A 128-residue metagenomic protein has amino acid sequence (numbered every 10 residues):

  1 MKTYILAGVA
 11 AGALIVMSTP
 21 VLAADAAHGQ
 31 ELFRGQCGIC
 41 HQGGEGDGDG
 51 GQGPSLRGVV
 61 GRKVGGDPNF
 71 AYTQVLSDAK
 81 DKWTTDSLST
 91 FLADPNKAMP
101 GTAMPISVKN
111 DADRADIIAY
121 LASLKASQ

Functional and structural regions predicted by a protein language model:
M1-V9: Bacterial N-terminal signal peptides that target proteins for export
G8-M17: Bacterial N-terminal signal peptides
S18-T19, A24: N-terminal signal peptide c-region/cleavage motif recognized by signal peptidases
A24-Y72, L76-K82, T90-T102, L124-Q128: Periplasmic/extracellular electron-transfer cofactor-ligation site, primarily the c-type cytochrome heme-c attachment
D25, N110-D113: Acidic/polar helix N-cap motif
T102-N110: Thiol/disulfide oxidoreductase modules built on the thioredoxin-like
Y120: Histidine-centered phosphotransfer motif of kinases
